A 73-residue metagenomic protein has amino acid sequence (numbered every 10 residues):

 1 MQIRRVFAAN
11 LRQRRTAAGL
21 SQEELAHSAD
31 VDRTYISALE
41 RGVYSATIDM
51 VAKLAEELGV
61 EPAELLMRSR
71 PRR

Functional and structural regions predicted by a protein language model:
M1-V6: A detector for short, charged/polar N-terminal pre-domain segments
A9-S28: Short basic helix-loop element that most often maps to the first helix and adjoining turn of HTH DNA-binding modules
L11, L25-A26, I36-L39, L65: Conserved hydrophobic/aromatic packing and binding residues within compact polymer-binding modules
L11, Q22, R33, I48-V51: Helix-turn-helix DNA-binding elements, focusing on the entry/boundary residues of the two helices that contact DNA
D30-Y44: Recognition helix of helix-turn-helix/homeodomain-like DNA-binding domains that insert into the DNA major groove
D49-E64: DNA major-groove recognition helix of helix-turn-helix/homeodomain DNA-binding modules
E56, L66-R73: Short, charged recognition helix plus adjacent turn of helix-turn-helix-like nucleic-acid-binding domains
